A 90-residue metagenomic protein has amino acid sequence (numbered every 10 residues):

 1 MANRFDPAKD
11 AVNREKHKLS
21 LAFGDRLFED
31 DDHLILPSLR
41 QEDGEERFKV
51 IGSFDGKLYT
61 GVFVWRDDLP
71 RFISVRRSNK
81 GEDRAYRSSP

Functional and structural regions predicted by a protein language model:
M1-P90: Ribonuclease/tRNase effector modules and their secretory precursors
